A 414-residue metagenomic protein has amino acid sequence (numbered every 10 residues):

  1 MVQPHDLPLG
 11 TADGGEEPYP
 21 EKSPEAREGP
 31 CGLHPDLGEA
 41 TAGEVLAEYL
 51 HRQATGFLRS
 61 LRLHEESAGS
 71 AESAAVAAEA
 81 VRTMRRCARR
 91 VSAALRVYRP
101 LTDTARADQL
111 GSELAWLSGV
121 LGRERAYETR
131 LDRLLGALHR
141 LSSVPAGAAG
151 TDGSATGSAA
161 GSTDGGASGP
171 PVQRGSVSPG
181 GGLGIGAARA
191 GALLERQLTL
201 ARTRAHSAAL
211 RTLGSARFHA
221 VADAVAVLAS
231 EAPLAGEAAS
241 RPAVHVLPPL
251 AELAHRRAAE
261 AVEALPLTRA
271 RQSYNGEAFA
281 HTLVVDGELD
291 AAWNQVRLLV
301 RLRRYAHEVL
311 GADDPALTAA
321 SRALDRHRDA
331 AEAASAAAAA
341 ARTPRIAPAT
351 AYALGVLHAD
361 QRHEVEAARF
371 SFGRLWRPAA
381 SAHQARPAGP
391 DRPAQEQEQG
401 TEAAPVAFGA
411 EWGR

Functional and structural regions predicted by a protein language model:
M1-R414: Cationic, histidine-enriched alpha-helical/coil surfaces that engage anionic ligands
